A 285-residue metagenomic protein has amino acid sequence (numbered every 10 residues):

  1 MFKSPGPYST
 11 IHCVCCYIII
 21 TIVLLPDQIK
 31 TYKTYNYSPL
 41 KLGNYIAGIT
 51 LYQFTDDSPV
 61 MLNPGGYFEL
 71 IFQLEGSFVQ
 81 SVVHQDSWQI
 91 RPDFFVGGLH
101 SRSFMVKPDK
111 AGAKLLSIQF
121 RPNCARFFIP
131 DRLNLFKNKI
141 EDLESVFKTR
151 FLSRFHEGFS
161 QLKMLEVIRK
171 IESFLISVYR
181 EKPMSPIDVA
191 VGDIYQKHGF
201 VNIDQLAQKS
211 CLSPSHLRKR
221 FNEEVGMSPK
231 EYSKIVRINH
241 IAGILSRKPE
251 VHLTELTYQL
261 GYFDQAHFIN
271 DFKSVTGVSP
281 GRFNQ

Functional and structural regions predicted by a protein language model:
F2, H12-H198, N202-D204, S210-P214 (+5 more regions): Alpha-helical bundle regulatory/interaction domains
P5-P7: Positively charged N-terminal leader segments that act as targeting/secretion signals
F72, R237-H240, H267, S274: Hydrophobic side chains within alpha-helical segments
R218-E223, K230-S233: Long, low-complexity intrinsically disordered regions
E223-M227, D271-G281: A secondary-structure capping/hinge motif
S233-A242, R282-Q285: Short, basic, alpha-helical segments at the C-terminal edge of helix-turn-helix-like DNA-binding modules
